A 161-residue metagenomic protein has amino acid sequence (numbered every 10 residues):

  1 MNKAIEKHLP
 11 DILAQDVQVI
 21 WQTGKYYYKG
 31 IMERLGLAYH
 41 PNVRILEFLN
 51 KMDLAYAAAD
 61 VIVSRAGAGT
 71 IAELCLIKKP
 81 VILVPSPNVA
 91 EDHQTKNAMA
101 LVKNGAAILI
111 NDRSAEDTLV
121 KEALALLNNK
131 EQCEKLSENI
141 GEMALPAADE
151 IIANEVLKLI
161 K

Functional and structural regions predicted by a protein language model:
M1-V61, Q94-A98, K103, I110-L119: Donor-nucleotide binding loops and adjacent catalytic segments primarily of GT-B fold Leloir glycosyltransferases
D53, A57-T70, K79: Acidic donor-binding loop of glycosyltransferase active sites
Y56, L74-C75, I82, V102: Short alpha-helix at the nucleotide-sugar/activated-sugar donor binding site of glycosyltransferases and closely
D60-V61, K78-S86, A106: Structural loop-to-beta junction motif characteristic of Rossmann-like glycosyltransferase folds
I108-S114, L126-K130: Conserved acidic donor-binding segment of nucleotide-sugar-dependent glycosyltransferases
A123, L127-E131, V156-K161: Short, hydrophobic alpha-helical segments
A125, Q132-P146: A short, well-ordered alpha-helix in the C-terminal region of glycosyltransferases
L145-K161: C-terminal alpha-helical cap of glycosyltransferases
